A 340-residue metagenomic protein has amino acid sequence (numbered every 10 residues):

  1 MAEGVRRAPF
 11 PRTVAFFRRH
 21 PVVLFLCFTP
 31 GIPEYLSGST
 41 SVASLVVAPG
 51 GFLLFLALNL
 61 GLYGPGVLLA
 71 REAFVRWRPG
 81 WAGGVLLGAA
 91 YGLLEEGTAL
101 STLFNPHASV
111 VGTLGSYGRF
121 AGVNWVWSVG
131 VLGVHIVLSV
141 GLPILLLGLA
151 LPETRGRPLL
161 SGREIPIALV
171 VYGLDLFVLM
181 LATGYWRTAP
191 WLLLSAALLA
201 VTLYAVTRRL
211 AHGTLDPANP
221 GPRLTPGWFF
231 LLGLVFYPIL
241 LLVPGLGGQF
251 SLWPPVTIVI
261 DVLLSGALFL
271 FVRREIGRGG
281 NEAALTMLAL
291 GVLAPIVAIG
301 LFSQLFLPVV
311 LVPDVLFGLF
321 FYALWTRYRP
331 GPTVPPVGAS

Functional and structural regions predicted by a protein language model:
G4-L56, Q249-L285: Transmembrane alpha-helical insertion/packing segments
P30-Y35, A90-G97, V171-M180, L234-V243 (+1 more regions): Aromatic-anchored segments of alpha-helical transmembrane domains
I32-F52, H107-W125, A182-L192, L246-G248: Membrane-interface interhelical loops and short amphipathic "cap" helices that link adjacent transmembrane segments
A57-E72: Central hydrophobic cores of alpha-helical transmembrane segments in multi-pass inner-membrane proteins across all
L68, I144-L151, L203-H212, V262-R278: Alpha-helical transmembrane segments in multipass membrane proteins, preferentially the mid-helix core
P79-V85, A89-L94, T98-A168: Membrane-interface helix-loop-helix junctions at boundaries between adjacent transmembrane segments
R155-R208: Loop-centered beta-sheet repeat module
L215-S340: Extended, charged low-complexity segments that frequently continue into or abut oligomerization scaffolds
